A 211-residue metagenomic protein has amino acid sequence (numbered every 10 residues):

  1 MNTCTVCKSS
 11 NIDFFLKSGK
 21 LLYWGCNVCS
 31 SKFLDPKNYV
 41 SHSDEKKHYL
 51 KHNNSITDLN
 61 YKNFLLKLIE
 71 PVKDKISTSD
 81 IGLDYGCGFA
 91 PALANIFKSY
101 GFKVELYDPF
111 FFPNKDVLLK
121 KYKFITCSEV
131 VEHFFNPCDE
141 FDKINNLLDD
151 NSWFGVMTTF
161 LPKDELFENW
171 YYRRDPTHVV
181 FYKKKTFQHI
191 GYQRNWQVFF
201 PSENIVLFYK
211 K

Functional and structural regions predicted by a protein language model:
M1-F124, S128, F141-D142, M157 (+3 more regions): Conserved N-terminal segment of class I S-adenosyl-L-methionine
E129, H133: A short His-aromatic
F134-F135, L148-D150: Helix-to-beta-strand junctions that scaffold the AdoMet/dcAdoMet cofactor pocket in Class I SAM-dependent enzymes
D139, K143-I144, I190: Short, conserved SAM-binding segment of the class I
N151-T159: Conserved beta-strand signature within the Rossmann-like core of class I S-adenosyl-L-methionine
T158-V180, K185-I190: Short, glycine-/aromatic-enriched active-site segment of Class I SAM-dependent methyltransferases
K210-K211: C-terminal lobe and adjacent flexible extensions of AdoMet/dcAdoMet transferase-like proteins
